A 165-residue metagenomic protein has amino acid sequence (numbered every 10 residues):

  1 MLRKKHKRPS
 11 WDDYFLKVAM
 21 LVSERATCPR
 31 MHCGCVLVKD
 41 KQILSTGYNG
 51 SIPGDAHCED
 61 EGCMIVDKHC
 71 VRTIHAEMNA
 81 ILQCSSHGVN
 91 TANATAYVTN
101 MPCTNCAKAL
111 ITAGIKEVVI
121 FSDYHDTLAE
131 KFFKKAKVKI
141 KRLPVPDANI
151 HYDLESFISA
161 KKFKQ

Functional and structural regions predicted by a protein language model:
M1-Q165: Zinc-dependent deaminase catalytic domain
